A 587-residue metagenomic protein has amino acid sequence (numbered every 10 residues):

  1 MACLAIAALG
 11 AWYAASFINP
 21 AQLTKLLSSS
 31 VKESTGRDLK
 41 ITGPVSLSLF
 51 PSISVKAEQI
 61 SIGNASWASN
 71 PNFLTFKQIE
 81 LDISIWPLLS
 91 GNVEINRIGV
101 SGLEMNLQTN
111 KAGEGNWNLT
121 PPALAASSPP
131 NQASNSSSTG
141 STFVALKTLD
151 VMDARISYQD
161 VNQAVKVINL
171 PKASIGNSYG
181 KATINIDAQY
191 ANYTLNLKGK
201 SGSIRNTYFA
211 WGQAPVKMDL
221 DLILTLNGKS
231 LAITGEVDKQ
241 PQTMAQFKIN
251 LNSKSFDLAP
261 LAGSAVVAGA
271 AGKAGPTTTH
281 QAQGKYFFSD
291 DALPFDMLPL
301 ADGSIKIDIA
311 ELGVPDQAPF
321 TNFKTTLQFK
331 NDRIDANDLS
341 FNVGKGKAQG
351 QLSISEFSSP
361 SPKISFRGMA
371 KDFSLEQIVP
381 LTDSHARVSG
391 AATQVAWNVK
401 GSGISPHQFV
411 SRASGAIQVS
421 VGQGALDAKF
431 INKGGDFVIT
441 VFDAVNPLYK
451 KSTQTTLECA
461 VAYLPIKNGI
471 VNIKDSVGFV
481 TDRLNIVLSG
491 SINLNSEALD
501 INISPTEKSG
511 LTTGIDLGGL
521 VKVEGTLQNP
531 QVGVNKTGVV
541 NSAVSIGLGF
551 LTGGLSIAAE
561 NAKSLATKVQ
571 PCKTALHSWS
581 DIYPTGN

Functional and structural regions predicted by a protein language model:
M1, W12, P215-T225, K229-L231 (+6 more regions): Extended terminal
M1-G36, L555-V569: N-terminal type II signal-anchor transmembrane helix that functions as the membrane-insertion/stop-transfer segment
E33-W67: N-terminal leader/targeting pre-sequences
G36-K40, S66-I83, I95, N162-I175 (+10 more regions): Amphipathic hydrophobic-ligand
R37, E58-A173, A245-L300, G424-S452: Secondary-structure transition motifs
L88-N92, P360, P406-S411: Short loop/turn motifs that connect adjacent beta-strands in outer-membrane beta-barrel proteins
L124-K217, Q283-F329, L457, I466-N468: Elongated, acidic membrane-bridging lipid-handling scaffolds and related periplasm/extracellular "bridge/tunnel" systems
